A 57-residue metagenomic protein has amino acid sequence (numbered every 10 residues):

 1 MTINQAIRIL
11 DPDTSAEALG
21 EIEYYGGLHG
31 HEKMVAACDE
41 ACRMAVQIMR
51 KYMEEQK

Functional and structural regions predicted by a protein language model:
Q5-Q56: Short interaction-hotspot residues at assembly and binding interfaces
